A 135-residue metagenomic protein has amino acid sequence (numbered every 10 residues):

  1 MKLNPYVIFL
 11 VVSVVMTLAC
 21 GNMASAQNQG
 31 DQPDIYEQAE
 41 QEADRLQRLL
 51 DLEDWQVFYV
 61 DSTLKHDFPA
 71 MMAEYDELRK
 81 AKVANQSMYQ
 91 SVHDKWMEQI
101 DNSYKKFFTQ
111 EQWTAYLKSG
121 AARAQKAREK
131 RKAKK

Functional and structural regions predicted by a protein language model:
M1-D31: Bacterial Sec-dependent N-terminal signal peptides
S25-K135: Charge-rich (acidic/polar
